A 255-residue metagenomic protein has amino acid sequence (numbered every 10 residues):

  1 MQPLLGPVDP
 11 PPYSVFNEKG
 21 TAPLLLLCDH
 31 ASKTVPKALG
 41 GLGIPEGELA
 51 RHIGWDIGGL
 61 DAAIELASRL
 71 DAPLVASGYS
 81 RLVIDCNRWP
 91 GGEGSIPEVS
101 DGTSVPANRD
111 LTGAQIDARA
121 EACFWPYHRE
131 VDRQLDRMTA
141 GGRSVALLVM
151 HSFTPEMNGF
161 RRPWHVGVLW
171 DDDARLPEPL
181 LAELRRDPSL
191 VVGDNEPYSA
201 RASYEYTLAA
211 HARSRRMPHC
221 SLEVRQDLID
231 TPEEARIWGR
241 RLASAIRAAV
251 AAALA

Functional and structural regions predicted by a protein language model:
M1-L147, S152-A255: N-terminal catalytic or cofactor-binding beta/alpha core of small enzyme domains
